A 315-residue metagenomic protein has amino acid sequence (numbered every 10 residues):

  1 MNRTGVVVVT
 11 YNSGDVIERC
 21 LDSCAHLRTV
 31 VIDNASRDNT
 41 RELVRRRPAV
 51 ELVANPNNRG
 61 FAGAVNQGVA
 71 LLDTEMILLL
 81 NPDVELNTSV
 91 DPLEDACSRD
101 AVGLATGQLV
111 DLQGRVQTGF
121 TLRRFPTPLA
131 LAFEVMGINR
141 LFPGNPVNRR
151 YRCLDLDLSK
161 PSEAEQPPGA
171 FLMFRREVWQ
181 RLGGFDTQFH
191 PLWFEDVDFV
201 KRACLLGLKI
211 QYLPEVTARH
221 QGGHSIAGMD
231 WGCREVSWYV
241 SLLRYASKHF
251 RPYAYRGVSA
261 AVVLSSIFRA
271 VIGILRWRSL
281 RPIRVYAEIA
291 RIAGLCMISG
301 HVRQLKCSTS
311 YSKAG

Functional and structural regions predicted by a protein language model:
V8-H26: Short, well-formed alpha-helical segments that are part of the catalytic scaffolds of diverse glycosyltransferases
S23, D33-E42, N57: A conserved acidic beta->alpha catalytic loop
A54-L72, T88: Glycine-rich, basic loop-to-helix element that forms the pyrophosphate-binding segment of sugar-nucleotide handling
I77: Short aromatic/hydrophobic "clamp" motif used to bind/position activated sugar donors
E85-F120: Conserved donor NDP-sugar-binding/catalytic core segment of glycosyltransferases
R124-A164: Short, flexible, basic/aromatic active-site loop/helix in glycosyltransferases
D157-S159, E165-G183, Q188-T217: A short, conserved alpha-helix in the catalytic core of glycosyltransferases
D198-K201, L205-I283: Active-site-adjacent helix/loop segment of glycosyltransferases that harbors family-specific signature motifs
